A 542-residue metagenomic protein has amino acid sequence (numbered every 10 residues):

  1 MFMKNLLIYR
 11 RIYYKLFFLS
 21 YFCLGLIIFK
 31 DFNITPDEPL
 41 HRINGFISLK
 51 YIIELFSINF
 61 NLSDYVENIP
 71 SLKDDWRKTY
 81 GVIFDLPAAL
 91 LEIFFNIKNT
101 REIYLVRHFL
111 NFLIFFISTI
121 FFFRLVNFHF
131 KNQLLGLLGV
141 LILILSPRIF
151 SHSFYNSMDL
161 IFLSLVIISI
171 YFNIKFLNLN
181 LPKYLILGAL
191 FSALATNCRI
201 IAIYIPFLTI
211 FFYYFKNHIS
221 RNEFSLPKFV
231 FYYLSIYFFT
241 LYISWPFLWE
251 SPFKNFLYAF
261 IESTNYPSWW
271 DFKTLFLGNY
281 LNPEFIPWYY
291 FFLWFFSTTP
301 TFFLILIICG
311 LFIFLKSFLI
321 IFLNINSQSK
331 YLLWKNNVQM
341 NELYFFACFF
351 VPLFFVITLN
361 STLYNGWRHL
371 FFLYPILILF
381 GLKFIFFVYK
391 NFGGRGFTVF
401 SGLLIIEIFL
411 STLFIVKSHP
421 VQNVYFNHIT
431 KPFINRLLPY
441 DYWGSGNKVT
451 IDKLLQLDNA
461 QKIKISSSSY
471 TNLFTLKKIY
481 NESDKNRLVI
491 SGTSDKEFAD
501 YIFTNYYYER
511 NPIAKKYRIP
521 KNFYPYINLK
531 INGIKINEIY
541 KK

Functional and structural regions predicted by a protein language model:
R11-L16, I117-L145, N178, P182-K183 (+2 more regions): Transmembrane-helix signature of polytopic, membrane-embedded enzymes that assemble or transfer cell-envelope glycans
G25-L26, D31, F84, P246-W249 (+3 more regions): Catalytic lumenal/periplasmic loop and adjoining terminal transmembrane helix of membrane glycan-assembly enzymes
T35, F154-I161: Short acidic/glycine- and proline-prone juxtamembrane loop motifs at membrane-interface regions of multi-pass membrane
L49, E54, R77-L86, F95-N99 (+4 more regions): Transmembrane-lumen/periplasm boundary regions of multi-pass, lipid-linked membrane glycan transferases
L105-F130, I168-F172, K316-L319, K383: Transmembrane-helix motifs of polytopic, lipid-linked glycan transferases
F121, I161-N178, L187-S192, F349 (+1 more regions): Specific aromatic-rich, kink-prone transmembrane helix
G139-I144, Y171, S192, T196: Short helix- or helix-capping micro-motifs that position conserved polar/aromatic residues at function-defining sites
D159-L163, A195-C198, Y204, S297-I307 (+1 more regions): Hydrophobic/aromatic-rich transmembrane helices and adjacent perimembrane loops
